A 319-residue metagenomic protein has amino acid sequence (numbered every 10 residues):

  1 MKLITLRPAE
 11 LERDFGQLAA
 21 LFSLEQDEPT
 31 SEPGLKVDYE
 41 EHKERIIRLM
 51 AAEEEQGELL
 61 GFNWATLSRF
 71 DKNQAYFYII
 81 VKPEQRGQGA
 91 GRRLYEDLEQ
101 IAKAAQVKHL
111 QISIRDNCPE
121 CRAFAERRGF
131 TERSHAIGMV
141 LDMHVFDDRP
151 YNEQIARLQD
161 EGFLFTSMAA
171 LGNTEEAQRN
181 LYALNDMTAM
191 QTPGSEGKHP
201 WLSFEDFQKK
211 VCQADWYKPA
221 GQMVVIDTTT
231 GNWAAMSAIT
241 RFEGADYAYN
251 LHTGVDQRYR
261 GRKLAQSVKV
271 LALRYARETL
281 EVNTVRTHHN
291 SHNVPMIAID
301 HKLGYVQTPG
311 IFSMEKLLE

Functional and structural regions predicted by a protein language model:
M1-V37, A51-E53, Q154-L202: Short amphipathic alpha-helix that is part of the acyltransferase structural core
R7-E12, F22-N117, T228, A234-D256: Conserved donor-binding loop and adjoining core beta-sheet/short helix segment in diverse acyl/aminoacyl transferases
A51-A52, V224-V225, A234-R241, A298-H301 (+2 more regions): Extracellular, repeat-based ectodomains that mediate carbohydrate processing or recognition
F70-D71, G87-T174, I311-K316: Acyl-donor-binding surface of acyltransferase catalytic domains
R86, Q111-R122, D256-R260, V285-I297 (+1 more regions): Conserved beta-strand-loop-alpha-helix junction that forms the acyl-donor binding cleft
G87-Q100, R127, V255, G261-R274 (+2 more regions): Conserved acetyl-CoA-binding loop-helix of GNAT-fold acetyltransferases
R128-D147, G221, R274, L280-E319: Active-site/acyl-donor-binding loops of N-acyltransferases
S203-M236: A mid-sequence, solvent-exposed acidic-amphipathic segment
